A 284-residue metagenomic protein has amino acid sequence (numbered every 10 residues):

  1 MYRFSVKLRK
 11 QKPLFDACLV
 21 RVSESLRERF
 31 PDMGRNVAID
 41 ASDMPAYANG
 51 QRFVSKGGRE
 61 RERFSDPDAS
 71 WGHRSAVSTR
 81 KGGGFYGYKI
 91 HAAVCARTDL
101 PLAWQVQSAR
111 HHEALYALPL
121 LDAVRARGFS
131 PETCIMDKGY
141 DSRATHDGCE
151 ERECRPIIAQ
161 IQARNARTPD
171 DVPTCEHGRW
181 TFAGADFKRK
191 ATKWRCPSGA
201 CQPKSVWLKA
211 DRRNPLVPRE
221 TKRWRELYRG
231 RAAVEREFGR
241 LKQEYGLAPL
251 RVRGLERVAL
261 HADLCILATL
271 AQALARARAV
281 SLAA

Functional and structural regions predicted by a protein language model:
M1-E151, I157-I161, D263: Polybasic low-complexity intrinsically disordered regions
F4, F15-C18, V22, L26 (+5 more regions): Generic structural signal of hydrophobic/aromatic residues within well-ordered alpha-helices of folded domains
V20-S25, K188, T192, Y228-G230 (+2 more regions): Charged alpha-helix within mobile-element recombinases
A69-Y88, R195, A200-Y228: Alpha-helix-centered segments that form part of catalytic cores
A93, L208-K209, E237-L241: A glycine-rich, aromatic-flanked flexible loop/lid motif
R164: Positions that flank functional sites
R167-P215: Cys/His-rich short segments
L216-A284: Basic, amphipathic alpha-helical segments enriched in Lys/Arg and hydrophobic/aromatic residues
